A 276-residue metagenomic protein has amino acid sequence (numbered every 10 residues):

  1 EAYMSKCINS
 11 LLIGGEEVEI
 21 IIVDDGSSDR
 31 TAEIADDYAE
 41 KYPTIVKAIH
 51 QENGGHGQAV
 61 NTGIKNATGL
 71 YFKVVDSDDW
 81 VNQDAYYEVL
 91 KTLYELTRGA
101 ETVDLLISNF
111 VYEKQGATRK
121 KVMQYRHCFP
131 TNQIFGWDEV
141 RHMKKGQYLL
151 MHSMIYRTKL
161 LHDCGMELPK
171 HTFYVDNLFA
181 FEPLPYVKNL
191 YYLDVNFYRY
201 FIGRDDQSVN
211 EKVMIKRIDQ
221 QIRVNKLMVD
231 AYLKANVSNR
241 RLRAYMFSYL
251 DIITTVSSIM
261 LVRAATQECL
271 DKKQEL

Functional and structural regions predicted by a protein language model:
S5-N9, A32-D36, N61, G69 (+1 more regions): Short alpha-helix within the catalytic core of nucleotide-sugar-dependent glycosyltransferases
N9-V18: Short, acidic, metal-binding catalytic loop of nucleotide-sugar glycosyltransferases
D24-E33, G54-G55: A conserved acidic beta->alpha catalytic loop
D25, V75-S77, I107: Active-site acidic Asp-centered loop
Q51-A67, W80: Glycine-rich, basic loop-to-helix element that forms the pyrophosphate-binding segment of sugar-nucleotide handling
H56, W80-Y191, Y198-I215: Donor-binding/catalytic cores of nucleotide-activated saccharide and glycerol-phosphate transferases/polymerases
F72: Short aromatic/hydrophobic "clamp" motif used to bind/position activated sugar donors
F201-L276: C-terminal subregions of glycosyltransferases and related glycan-biosynthesis enzymes
